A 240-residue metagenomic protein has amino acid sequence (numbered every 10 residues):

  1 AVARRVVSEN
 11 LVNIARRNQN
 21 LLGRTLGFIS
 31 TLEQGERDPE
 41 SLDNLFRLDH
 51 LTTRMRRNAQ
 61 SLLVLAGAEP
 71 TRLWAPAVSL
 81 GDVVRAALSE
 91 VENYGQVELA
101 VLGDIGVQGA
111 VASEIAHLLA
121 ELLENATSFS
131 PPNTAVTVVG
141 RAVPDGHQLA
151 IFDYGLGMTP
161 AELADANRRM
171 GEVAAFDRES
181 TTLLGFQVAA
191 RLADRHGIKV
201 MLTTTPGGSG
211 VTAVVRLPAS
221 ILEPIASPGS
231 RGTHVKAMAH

Functional and structural regions predicted by a protein language model:
A1, I29, R85-G106, S113-A116 (+1 more regions): Active-site-adjacent "gating/activation" loops or surface patches in catalytic cores
R4-V12, G35-T52: Conserved HATPase_c
R5, R16, W74-V78, L102 (+2 more regions): Conserved catalytic/ATP-binding subdomain
R17-L32, N44-A100: Conserved DHp (HisKA) dimerization/phosphotransfer helix of two-component histidine kinases, i.e., the long coiled-coil
R37-S41, Q96-E121, A135, A142-V143: Conserved short strand/loop->alpha-helix "switch" segment adjacent to the catalytic nucleotide/phosphoryl-transfer site
P70, A126-T134: A short, flexible helix-to-loop-to-beta junction within the catalytic ATP-binding CA
T137, A142-L149, L156-T159, A164 (+3 more regions): Intrinsically disordered, compositionally biased regulatory/scaffold segments
R168-F176: Bergerat-fold ATP-binding/catalytic subdomain of histidine kinases
